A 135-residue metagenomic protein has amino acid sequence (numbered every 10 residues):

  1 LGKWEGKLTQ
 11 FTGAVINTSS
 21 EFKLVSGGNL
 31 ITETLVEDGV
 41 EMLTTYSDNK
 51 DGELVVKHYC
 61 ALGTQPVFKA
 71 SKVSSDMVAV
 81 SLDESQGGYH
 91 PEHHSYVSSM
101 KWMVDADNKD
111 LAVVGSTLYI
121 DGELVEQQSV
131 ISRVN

Functional and structural regions predicted by a protein language model:
L1-N135: Hydrophobic small-molecule pocket/channel-lining residues, especially in calycin-type beta-barrels
